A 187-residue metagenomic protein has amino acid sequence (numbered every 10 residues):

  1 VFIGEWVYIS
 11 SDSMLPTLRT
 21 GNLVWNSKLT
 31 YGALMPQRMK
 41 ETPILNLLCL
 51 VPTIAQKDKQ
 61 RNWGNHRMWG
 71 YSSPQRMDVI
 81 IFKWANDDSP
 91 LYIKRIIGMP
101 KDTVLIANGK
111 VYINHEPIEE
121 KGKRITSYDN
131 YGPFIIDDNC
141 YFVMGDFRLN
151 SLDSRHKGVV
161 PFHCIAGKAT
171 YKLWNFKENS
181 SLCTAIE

Functional and structural regions predicted by a protein language model:
V1-E187: Extended hydrophobic leader/signal-anchor segments used for secretion and membrane insertion
